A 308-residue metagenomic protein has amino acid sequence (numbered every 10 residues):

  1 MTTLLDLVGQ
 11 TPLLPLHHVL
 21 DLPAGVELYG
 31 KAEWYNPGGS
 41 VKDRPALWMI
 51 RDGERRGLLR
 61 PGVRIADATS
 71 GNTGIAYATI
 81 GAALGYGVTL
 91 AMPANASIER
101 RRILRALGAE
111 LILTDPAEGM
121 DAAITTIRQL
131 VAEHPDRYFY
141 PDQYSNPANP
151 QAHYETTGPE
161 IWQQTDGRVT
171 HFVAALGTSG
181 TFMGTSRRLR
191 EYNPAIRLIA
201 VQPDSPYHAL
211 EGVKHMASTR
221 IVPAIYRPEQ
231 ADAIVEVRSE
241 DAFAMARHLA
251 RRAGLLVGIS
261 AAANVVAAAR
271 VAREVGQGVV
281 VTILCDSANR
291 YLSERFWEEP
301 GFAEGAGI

Functional and structural regions predicted by a protein language model:
M1-I308: PLP-dependent amino-acid enzyme catalytic core
